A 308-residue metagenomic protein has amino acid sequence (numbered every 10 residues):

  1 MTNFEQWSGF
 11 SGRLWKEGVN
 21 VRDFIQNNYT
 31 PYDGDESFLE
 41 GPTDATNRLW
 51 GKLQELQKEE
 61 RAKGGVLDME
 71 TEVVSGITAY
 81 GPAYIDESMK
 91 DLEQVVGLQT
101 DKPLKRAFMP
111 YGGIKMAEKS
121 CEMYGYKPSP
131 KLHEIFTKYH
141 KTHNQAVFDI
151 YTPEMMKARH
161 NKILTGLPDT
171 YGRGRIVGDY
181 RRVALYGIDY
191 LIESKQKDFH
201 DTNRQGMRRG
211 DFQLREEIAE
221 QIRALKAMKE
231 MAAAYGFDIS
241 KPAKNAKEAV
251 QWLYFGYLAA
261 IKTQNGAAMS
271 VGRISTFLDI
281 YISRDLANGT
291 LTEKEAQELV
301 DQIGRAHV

Functional and structural regions predicted by a protein language model:
M1-H307: Catalytic cofactor-binding cores of redox enzymes
